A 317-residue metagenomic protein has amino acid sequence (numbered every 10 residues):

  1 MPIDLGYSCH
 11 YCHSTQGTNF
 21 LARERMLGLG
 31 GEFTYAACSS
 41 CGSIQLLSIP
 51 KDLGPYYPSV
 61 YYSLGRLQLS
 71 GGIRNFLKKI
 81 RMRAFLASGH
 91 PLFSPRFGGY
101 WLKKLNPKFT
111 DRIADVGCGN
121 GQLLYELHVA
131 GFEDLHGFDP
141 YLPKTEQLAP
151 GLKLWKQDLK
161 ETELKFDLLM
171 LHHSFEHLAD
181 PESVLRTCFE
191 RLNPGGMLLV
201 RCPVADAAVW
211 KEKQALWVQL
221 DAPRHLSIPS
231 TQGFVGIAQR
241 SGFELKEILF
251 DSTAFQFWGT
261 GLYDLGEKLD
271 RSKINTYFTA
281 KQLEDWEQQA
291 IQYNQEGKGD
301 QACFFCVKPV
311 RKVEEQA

Functional and structural regions predicted by a protein language model:
M1-H172, E182-L185, F250-D251, N275-F278 (+1 more regions): Conserved N-terminal segment of class I S-adenosyl-L-methionine
R25-L29, K246-T276: Conserved catalytic loop of SAM-dependent methyltransferase domains
T34, P150-L154, Q214-L216, T260-L265: Short low-complexity, flexible loop/linker segments enriched in glycine and/or proline with clustered acidic
D134, L198-L199: A short hydrophobic/small-residue beta-strand
K144, A205-A208, S252-A254: Feature marks short, surface-exposed loop/turn motifs that line or immediately flank catalytic pockets and channel
H172-A179, R224: Short catalytic micro-motifs in class I SAM-dependent methyltransferases
E182-M197: A short glycine-rich, Lys/Arg-flanked "PGG" loop and its adjoining helix->strand segment in the class I
V200-S227, Q232-I237, Y263-D264: Short, glycine-/aromatic-enriched active-site segment of Class I SAM-dependent methyltransferases
